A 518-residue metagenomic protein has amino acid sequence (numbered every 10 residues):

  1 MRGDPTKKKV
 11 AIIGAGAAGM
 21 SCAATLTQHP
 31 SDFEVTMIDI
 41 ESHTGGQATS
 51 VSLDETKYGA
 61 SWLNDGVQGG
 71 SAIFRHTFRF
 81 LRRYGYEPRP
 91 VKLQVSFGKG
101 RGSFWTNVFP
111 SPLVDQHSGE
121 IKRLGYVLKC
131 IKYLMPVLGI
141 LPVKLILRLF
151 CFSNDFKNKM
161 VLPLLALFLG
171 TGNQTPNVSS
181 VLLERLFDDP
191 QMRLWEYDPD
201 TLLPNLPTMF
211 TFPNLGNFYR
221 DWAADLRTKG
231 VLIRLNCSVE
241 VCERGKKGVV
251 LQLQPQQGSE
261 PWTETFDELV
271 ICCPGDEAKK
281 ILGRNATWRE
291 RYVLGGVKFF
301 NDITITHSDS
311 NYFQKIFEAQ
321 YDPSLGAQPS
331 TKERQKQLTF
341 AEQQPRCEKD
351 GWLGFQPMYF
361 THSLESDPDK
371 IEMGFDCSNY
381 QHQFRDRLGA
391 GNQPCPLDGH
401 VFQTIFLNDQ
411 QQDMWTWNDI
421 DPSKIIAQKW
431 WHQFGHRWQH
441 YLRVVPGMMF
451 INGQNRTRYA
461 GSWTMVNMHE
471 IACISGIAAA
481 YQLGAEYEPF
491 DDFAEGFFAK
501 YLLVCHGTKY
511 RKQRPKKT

Functional and structural regions predicted by a protein language model:
M1-K9, P30-D32, S118-G125, L138 (+7 more regions): Eukaryotic N-terminal low-complexity, Ser/Thr- and Lys/Arg-rich leader segments that predominantly function as
R2-M37: N-terminal Rossmann-like FAD-binding beta1-loop-alpha1 element of flavoenzymes
A18, H43, D276: Conserved Rossmann-like nucleotide-cofactor binding loop
T27-D54: Glycine-rich FAD pyrophosphate-binding loop
T36, R89, L232-R234, Q428-W431 (+1 more regions): General small-molecule cofactor/ligand-binding pocket signal
S52, A60, W262, F266-E268 (+3 more regions): C-terminal segments that line or cap access tunnels to active or ligand-binding sites in enzymes and enzyme-associated
L63, S71-M192: Mobile amphipathic helical/loop "lid" adjacent to a hydrophobic cofactor/ligand pocket
D188-E268: Helical element adjacent to the flavin cofactor pocket in flavoenzyme catalytic cores
